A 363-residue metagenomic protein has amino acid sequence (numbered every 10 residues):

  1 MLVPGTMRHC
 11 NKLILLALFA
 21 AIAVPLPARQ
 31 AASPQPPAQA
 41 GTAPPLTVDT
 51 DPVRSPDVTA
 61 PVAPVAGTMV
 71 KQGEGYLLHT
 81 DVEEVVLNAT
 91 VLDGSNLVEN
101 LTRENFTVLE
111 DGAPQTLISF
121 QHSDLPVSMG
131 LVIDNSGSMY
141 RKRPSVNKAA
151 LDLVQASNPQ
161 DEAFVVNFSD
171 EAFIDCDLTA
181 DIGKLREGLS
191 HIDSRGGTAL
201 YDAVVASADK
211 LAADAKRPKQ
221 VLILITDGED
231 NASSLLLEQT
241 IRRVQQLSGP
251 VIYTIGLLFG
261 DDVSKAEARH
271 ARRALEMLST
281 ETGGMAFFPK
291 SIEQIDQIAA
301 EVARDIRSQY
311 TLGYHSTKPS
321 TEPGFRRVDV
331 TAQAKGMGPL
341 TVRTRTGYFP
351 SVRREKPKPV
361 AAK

Functional and structural regions predicted by a protein language model:
M1-N11: N-terminal secretory signal peptides that target proteins for export/translocation
P4, A23-P25: Extracytoplasmic/periplasmic terminal helices and flexible tails
H9, A21-I22, P144, L237: Alpha-helical transmembrane segments and their juxtamembrane interfaces
K12-L13, S55: N-terminal cationic leader/targeting segments used for protein routing and processing
I14-A23: Bacterial N-terminal signal peptides
A28-K363: Scaffold/interface architecture of coatomer-like assemblies
